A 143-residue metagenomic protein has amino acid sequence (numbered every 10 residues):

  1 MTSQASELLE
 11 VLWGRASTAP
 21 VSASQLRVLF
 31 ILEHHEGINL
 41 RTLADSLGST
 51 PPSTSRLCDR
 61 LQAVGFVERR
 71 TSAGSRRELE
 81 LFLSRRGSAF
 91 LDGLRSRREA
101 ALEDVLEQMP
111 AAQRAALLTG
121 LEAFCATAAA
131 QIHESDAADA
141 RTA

Functional and structural regions predicted by a protein language model:
M1-F30, F124-A129: N-terminal amphipathic alpha-helix
F30-H34, R95, E122: Short, locally clustered residues in the helix-turn-helix/winged-helix DNA-binding domain
I31, S46, V64: Residues within the alpha-helical elements of helix-turn-helix
H35-N39: Short capping segments at the starts of secondary-structure elements
T50: Helix-turn-helix DNA-binding motif, specifically the short coil turn and the N-cap/start of the second
D59-T119: Charged, amphipathic alpha-helical coiled-coil/dimerization segments
A112-A143: C-terminal regulatory/oligomerization modules of transcriptional regulators
